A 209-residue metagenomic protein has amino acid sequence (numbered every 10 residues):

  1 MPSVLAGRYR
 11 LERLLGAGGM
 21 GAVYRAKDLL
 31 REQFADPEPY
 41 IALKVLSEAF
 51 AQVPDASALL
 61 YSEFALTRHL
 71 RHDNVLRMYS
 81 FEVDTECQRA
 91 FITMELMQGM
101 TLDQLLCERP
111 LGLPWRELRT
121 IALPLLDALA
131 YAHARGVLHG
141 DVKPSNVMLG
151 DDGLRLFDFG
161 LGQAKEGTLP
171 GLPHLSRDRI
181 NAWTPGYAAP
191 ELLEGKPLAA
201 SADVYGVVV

Functional and structural regions predicted by a protein language model:
S47-H69: AlphaC helix of the eukaryotic protein kinase fold
R77-A90: Short beta-strand micro-motifs within the conserved protein kinase catalytic domain, predominantly in the N-lobe
C87-T101: Conserved short submotifs of the Hanks-type protein kinase catalytic core that shape the nucleotide-binding pocket
L102-L113: AlphaC helix of the protein kinase catalytic domain
I121-A122: Activation segment signature within eukaryotic-like protein kinase domains
D127-V137: Protein kinase catalytic-loop region centered on the HRD/HxD motif
L161-Q163: Activation segment
L175-E191: Conserved activation segment of eukaryotic-like protein kinases, specifically the C-terminal portion of the activation
